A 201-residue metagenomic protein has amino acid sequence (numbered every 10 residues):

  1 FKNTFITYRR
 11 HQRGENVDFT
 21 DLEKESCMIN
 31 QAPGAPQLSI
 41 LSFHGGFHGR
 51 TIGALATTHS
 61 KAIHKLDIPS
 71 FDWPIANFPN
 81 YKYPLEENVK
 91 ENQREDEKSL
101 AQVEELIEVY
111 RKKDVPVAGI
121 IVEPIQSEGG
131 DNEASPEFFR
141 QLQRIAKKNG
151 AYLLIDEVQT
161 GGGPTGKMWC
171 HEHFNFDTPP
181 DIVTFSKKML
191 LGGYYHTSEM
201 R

Functional and structural regions predicted by a protein language model:
F1-R201: Conserved N-terminal phosphate-binding loop of PLP-dependent enzymes in the Aspartate aminotransferase
